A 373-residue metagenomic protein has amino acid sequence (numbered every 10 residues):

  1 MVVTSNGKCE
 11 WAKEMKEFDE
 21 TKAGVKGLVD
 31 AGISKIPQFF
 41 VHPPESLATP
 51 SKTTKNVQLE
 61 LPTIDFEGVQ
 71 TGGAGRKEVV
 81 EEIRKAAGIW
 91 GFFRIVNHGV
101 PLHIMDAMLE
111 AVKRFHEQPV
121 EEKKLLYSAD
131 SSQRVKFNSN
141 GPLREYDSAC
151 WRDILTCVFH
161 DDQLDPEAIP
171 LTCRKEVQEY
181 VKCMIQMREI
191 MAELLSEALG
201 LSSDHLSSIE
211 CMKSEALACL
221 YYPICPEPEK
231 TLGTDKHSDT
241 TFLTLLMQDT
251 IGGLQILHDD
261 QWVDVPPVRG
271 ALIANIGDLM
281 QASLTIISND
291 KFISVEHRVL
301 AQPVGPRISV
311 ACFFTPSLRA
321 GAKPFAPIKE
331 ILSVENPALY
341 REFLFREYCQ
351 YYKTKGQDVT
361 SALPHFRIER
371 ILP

Functional and structural regions predicted by a protein language model:
M1-P373: Peripheral, non-catalytic segments flanking oxidoreductase cores
